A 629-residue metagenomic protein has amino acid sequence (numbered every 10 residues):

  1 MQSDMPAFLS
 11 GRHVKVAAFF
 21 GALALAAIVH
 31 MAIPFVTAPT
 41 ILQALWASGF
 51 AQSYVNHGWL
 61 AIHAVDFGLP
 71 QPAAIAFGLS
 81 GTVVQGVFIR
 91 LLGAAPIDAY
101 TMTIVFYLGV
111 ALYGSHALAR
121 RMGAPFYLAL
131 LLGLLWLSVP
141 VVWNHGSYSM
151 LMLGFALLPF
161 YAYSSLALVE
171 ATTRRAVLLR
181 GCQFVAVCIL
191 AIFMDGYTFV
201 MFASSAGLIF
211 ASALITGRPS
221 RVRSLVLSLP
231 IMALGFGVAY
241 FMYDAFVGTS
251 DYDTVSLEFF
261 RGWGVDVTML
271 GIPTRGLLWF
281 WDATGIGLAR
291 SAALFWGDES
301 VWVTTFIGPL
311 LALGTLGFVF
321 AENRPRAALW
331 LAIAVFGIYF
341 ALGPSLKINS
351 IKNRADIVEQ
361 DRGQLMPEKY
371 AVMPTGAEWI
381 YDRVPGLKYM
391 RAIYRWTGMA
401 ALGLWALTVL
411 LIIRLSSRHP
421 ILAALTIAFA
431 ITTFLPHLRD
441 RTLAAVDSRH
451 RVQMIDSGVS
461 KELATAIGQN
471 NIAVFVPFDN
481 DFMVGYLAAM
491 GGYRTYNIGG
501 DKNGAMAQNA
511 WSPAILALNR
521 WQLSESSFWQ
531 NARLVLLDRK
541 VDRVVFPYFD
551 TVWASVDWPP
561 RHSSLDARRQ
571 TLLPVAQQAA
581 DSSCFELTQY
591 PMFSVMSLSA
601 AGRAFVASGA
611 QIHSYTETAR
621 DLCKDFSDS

Functional and structural regions predicted by a protein language model:
M1-P34, L227-A233, V319-V335: Start-transfer (signal-anchor) and selected internal transmembrane alpha helices of multi-pass inner/ER membrane
A18-L23, C182, A186-V187, P219-D244 (+3 more regions): Hydrophobic alpha-helical membrane-interfacial segments at the cytosolic entry of transmembrane helices
A24-A111, V139, W143-N144, S149 (+3 more regions): Membrane-interface coil-to-helix junctions
A26, V105-M122, F126-L214, I231-Y240 (+1 more regions): Membrane-embedded helix bundles of polyisoprenyl
H145-M152, A289, A293, E299 (+1 more regions): Membrane-helix boundary/interfacial segments in multi-pass membrane proteins
A211, T305-L342, L346, L407-I413: Hydrophobic, aromatic-rich transmembrane alpha-helices and their immediate juxtamembrane boundary segments
A239-G317, P367-E368, I393, G609-A610 (+1 more regions): Periplasmic/ER-lumenal interhelical loops and adjacent helix-loop junctions in multi-pass membrane proteins
T432-S629: Extracytoplasmic
